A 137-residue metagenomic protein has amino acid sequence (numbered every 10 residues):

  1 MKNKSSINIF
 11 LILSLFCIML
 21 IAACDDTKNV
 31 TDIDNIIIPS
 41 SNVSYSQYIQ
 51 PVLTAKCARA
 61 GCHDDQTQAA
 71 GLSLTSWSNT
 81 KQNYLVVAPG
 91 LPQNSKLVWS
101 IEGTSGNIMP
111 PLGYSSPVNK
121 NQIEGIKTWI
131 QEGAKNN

Functional and structural regions predicted by a protein language model:
M1-C24: Sec-dependent bacterial lipoprotein signal peptides
C24-N137: Aromatic- and Gly/Pro-enriched helix-to-coil junctions and flexible linker segments
